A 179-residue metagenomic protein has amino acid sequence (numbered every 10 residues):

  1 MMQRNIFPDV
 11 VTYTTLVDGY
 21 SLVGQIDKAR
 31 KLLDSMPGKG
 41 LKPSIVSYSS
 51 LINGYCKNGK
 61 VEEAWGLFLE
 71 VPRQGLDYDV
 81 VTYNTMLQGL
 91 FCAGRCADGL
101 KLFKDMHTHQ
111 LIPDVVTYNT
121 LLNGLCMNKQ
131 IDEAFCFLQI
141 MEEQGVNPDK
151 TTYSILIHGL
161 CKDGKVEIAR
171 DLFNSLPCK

Functional and structural regions predicted by a protein language model:
M1-M2, M36, V71, M86 (+3 more regions): Methionine-biased hydrophobic packing positions in alpha-helices, especially within tandem helical repeat solenoids
D9-T14, D18, A29, D34 (+14 more regions): Pentatricopeptide repeat
